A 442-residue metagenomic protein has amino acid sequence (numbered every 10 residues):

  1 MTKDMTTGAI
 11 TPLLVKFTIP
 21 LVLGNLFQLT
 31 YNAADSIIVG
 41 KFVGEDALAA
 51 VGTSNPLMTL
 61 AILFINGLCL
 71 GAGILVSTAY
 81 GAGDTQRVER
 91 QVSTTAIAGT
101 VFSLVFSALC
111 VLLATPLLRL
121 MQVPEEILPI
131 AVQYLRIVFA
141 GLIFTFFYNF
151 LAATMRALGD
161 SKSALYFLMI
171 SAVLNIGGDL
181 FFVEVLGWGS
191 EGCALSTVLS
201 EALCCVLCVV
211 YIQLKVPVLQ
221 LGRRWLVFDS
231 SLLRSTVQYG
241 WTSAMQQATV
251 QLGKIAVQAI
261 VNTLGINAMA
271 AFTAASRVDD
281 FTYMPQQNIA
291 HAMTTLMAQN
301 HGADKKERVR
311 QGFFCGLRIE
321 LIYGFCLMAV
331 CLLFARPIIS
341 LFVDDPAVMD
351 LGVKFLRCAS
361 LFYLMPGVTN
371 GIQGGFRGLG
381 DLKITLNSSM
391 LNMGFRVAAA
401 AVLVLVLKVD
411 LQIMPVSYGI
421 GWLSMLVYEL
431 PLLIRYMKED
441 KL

Functional and structural regions predicted by a protein language model:
M1-T18, V76-G141, V185-W241, M297-F362 (+1 more regions): Short alpha-helical transmembrane segments in multi-pass integral membrane proteins
T7, T11-T30, A34, L57-F64 (+7 more regions): Residue-level signal for short hydrophobic patches within transmembrane helices of multi-pass membrane transporters
K16-D35, I137, Y148, S171 (+4 more regions): Transmembrane helical elements of multi-pass membrane transporters/channels
L26, T30-A49, L118-E125, F181-W188 (+5 more regions): Helix-terminus/linker motif at the lipid-water interface of multi-pass membrane proteins
V39-T59, E126-I130, S190-C193, L232-Y239 (+6 more regions): Interfacial/gating helices of multi-pass transporter permease domains
L48-A108, T145-A164, A271-A335, P366-G380 (+1 more regions): Small-residue-rich hydrophobic transmembrane alpha-helices
L60-L63, N175-D179, C204-V209, F281-M284 (+3 more regions): Hydrophobic transmembrane alpha-helices of multi-pass small-molecule transporters
C69, I137-R156, A164-A172, C193-C208 (+4 more regions): Short runs within selected transmembrane alpha-helices of multi-pass transporters and secretion channels
